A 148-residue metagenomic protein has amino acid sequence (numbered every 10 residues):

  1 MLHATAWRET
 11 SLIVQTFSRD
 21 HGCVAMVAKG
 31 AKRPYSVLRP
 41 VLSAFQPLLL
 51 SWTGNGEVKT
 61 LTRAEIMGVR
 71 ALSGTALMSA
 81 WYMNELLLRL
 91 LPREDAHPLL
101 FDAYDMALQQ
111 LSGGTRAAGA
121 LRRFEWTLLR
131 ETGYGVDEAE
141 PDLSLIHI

Functional and structural regions predicted by a protein language model:
M1-L12, F17-I146: Non-catalytic alpha-helical scaffolds and adjoining flexible linkers that form interface surfaces for assembly
